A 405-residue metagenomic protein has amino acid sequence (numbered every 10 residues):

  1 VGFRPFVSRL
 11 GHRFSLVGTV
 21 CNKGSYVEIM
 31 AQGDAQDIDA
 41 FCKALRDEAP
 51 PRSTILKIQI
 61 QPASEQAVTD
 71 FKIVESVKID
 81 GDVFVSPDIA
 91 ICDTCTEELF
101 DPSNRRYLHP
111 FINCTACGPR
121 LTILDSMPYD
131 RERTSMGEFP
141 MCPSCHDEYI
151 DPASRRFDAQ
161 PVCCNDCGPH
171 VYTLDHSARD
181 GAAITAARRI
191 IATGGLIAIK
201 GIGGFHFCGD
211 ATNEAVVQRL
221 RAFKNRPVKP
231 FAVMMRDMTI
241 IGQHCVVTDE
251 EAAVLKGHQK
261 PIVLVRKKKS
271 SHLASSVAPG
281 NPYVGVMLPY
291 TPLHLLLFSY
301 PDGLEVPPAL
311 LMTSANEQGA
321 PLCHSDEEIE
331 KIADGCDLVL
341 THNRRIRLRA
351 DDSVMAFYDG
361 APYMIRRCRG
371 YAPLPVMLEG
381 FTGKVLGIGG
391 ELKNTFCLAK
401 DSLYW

Functional and structural regions predicted by a protein language model:
V1-P161, N165-Y172: Intrinsically disordered, low-complexity, mixed-charge
P62, C142, G204-K269, I346-R347: A phosphate-binding glycine/aspartate-rich beta-alpha loop in the early core of alpha/beta enzymes
R133, E148, D302, V306-T382 (+1 more regions): Internal gly/pro-rich beta-alpha loop/helix module that stabilizes soluble enzyme cofactors or their anionic handles
M141-C142, D166-T173, K200, L273-P282 (+2 more regions): Gly-rich Lys/Arg/Thr-decorated short loops/hinges at beta-loop-alpha junctions or inter-strand turns that position
C167-T193: N- or domain-start disorder-to-order transition segments that initiate the globular core
F207, I262-L264, D352-A356, N394-A399: Short beta-strand scaffold segments in enzyme catalytic cores
A253-L255, K260-A320: Divalent-metal (Mg2+/Mn2+/Ca2+)-assisted nucleotide/phosphate chemistry catalytic cores
G380-L403: Gly/Thr-rich phosphate-binding beta-strand-loop-beta motif of the actin/hexokinase/Hsp70
